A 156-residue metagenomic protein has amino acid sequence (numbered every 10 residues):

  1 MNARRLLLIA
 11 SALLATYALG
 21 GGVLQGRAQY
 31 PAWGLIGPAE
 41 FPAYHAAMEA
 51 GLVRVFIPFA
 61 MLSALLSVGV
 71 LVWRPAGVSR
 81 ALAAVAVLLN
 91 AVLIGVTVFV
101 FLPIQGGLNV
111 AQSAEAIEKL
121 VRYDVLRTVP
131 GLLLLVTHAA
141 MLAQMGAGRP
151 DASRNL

Functional and structural regions predicted by a protein language model:
N2-T16, G69-A91: Interfacial segments of alpha-helical transmembrane regions
R4-P58, L62, P103-K119: Interfacial loop at the N-terminal end of multi-pass membrane proteins
F59-V68, T128-V136: Core segments of transmembrane alpha-helices that mediate helix-helix packing or line hydrophobic substrate/ligand
G69-P75, A140-A147: Structural signal for the C-terminal ends of transmembrane alpha-helices and the immediately following loop
A91-F99: Mid-bilayer segments of alpha-helical transmembrane spans in multi-pass integral membrane proteins that mediate
Q112-A143, P150: Alpha-helical transmembrane segments of multi-pass integral membrane proteins, characterized by long hydrophobic
G146-L156: Membrane-interfacial, low-structure loops and terminal tails that flank and connect transmembrane helices in multi-pass
